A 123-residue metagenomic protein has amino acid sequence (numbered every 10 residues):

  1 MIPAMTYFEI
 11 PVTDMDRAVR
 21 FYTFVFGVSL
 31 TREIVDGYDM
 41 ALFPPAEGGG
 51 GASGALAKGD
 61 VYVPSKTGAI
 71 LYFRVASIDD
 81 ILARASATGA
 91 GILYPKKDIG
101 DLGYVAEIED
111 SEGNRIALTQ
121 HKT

Functional and structural regions predicted by a protein language model:
M1-A4, V63-G68, G100: Short glycine-enriched loop/turn motifs at secondary-structure junctions
I2, E9-G51: Core segments of cupin and vicinal oxygen chelate
P3, I10, T31-I34, L82-A83 (+1 more regions): Vicinal oxygen chelate
A4-F8, A52, T67-L71: Short amphipathic alpha-helical segments
D39-A41, A69, L102-A106: Short beta-strand micro-motifs in enzyme catalytic cores
G48-G54, G113-I116: Short, charged/polar, Gly/Pro-enriched secondary-structure boundary elements
L56-G59, Q120-K122: Acetyl-CoA-dependent GNAT
P64-T88: Mid-chain, well-packed structural core segment of small domains
